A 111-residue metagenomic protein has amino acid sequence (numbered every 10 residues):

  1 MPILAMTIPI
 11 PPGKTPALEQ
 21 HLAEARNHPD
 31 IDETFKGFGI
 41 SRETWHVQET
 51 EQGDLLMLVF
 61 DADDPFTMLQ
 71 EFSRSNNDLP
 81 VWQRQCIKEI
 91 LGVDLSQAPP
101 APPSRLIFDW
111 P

Functional and structural regions predicted by a protein language model:
M1-N27: Long, hydrophobic N-terminal alpha-helical segment
A5-P9, E43-R74: Short, well-ordered beta-strand segments in beta-rich or mixed alpha/beta enzyme and ligand-binding folds
H21-E33, R42-H46: Amphipathic repeat-derived elements
D30-S41, A62-P99: An amphipathic, aromatic/His-enriched active-site/gating alpha helix that lines ligand/cofactor pockets
D94-P111: Short, low-order "capping/linker" segments at domain edges
